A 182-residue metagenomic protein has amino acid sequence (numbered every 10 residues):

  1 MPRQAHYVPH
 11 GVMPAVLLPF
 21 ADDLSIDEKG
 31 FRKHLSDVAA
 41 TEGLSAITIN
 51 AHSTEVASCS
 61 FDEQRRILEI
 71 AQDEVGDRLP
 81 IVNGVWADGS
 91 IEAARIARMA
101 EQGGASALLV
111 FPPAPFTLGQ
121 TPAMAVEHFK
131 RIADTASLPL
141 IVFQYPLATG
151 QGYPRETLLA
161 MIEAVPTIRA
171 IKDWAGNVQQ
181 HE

Functional and structural regions predicted by a protein language model:
P2-G152: Active-site beta->alpha loop and helix N-cap motifs at the rims of alpha/beta catalytic domains
R131-D134, P146-E182: Catalytic alpha/beta core domains of metabolic enzymes, predominantly
